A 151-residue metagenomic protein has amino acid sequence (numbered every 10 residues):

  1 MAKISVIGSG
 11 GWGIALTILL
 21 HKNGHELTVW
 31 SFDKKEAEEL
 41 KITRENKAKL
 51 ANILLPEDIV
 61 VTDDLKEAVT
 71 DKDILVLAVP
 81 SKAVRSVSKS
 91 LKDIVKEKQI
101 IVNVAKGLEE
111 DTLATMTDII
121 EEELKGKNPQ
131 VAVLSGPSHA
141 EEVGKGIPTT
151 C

Functional and structural regions predicted by a protein language model:
M1-I53, V60-D63, S90: NAD(P)+-binding Rossmann beta1-loop-alpha1 motif at the extreme N-terminus of oxidoreductases
I7-G8, P56-E57, V79, L108: Residues that cap or flank secondary-structure elements
K22-G24, L54-P56, K96, G126-N128: Short, well-ordered coil/turn elements that cap or connect secondary structure elements
R44-K49, D118-I120, P148-C151: Short, hinge-like loop/turn segments at secondary-structure boundaries
T62-T70, I74-L77, S81-P148: Rossmann-like NAD(P)(H) cofactor-binding subdomain of soluble oxidoreductases
